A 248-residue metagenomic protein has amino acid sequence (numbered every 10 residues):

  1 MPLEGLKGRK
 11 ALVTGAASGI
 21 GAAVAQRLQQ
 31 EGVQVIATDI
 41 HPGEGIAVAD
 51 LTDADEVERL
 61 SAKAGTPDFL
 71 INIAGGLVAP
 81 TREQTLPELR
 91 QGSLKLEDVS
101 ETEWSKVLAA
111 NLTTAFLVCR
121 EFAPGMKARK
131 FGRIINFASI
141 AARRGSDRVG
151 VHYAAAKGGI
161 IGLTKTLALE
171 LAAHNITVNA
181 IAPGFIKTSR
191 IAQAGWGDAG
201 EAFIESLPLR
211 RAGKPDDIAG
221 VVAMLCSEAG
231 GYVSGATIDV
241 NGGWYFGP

Functional and structural regions predicted by a protein language model:
M1-P2, R144, A223, S234-P248: Short C-terminal tail/terminal secondary-structure segment of NAD(P)H-dependent dehydrogenase/reductase domains
L77-S105, A128, R148-H152, A192-G195: Conserved mid-core segment of classical short-chain dehydrogenase/reductases
E83-R90, A173, F185-L207, G247-P248: A glycine/serine/threonine-rich, flexible loop-to-helix segment that serves as the NAD(P) cofactor-binding "lid"
L89-F116, I135, I160, L209: Catalytic Tyr-X3-Lys loop
C119, A156, T164: Active-site helix of classical SDR
P124, L169-E170, G231: Alpha-helical segment proximal to the catalytic Tyr-Lys
S139: Residue(s) in the substrate-gating loop at a strand-loop-helix junction that position the organic substrate next
A172, T177, V233-G235: Short, small/polar-rich loop/turn modules that mediate ligand/substrate recognition or access, typified
